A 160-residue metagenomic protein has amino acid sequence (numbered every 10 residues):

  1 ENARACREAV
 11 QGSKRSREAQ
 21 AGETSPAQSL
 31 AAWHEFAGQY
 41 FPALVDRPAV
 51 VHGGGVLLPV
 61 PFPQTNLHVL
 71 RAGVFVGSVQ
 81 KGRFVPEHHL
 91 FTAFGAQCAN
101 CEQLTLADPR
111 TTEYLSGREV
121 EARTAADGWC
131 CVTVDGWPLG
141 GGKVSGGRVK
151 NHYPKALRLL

Functional and structural regions predicted by a protein language model:
A3-L160: Polybasic, low-complexity RNA-engagement segments
